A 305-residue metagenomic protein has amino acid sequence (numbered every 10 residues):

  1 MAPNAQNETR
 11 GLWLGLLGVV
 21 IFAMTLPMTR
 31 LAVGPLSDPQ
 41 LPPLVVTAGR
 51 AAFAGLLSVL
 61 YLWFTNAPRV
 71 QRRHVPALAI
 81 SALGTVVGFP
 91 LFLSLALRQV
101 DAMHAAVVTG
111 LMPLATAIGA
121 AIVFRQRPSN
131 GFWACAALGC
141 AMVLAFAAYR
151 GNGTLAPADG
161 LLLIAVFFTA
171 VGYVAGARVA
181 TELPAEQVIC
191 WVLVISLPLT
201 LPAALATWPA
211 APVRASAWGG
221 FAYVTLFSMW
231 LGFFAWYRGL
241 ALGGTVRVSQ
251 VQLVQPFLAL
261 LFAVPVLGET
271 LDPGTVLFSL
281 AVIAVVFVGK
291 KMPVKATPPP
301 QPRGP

Functional and structural regions predicted by a protein language model:
M1-A48, A54, G151-R178, L199 (+1 more regions): Glycine-/small-residue-enriched transmembrane alpha-helix faces in small-molecule transporters and effluxers
N7-L12, S37-A48, V70-P76, A148-F168 (+2 more regions): Juxtamembrane helix-entry segments on the extracytoplasmic side of multipass membrane proteins
L12-L16, R73-A82, P128-C140, A158-D159 (+2 more regions): Cytoplasmic-side transmembrane-helix entry/capping segments in multi-pass membrane proteins
V19, A48-G49, V86, P90 (+3 more regions): Helix-helix packing/entry segments at the starts of transmembrane helices
I21, T25-L26, V59-T109, A145 (+1 more regions): Specific transmembrane alpha-helical segments of multi-pass solute transporters/efflux pumps, especially DMT/EamA
D38-G88, A115-T116, L138, F168-A175 (+3 more regions): Transmembrane alpha-helices of multi-pass small-molecule transport proteins
L57-L62, N66-R69, L93, M112-C135 (+1 more regions): C-terminal transmembrane-helix exit sites in multi-pass transporters
S58, G119, P128-A148, F167-T169 (+4 more regions): Hydrophobic transmembrane alpha-helices of multi-pass small-molecule transport proteins
